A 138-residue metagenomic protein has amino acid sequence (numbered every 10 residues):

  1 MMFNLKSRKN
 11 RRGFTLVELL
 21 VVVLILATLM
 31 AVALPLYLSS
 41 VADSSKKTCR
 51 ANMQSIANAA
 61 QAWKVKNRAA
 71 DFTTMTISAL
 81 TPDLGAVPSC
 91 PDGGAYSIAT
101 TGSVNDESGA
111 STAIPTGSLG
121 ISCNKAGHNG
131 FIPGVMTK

Functional and structural regions predicted by a protein language model:
M1-F14: N-terminal leader/signal peptides at the extreme start of proteins
G13-F14, L19-V21: Secretory/exported precursors with cleavable N-terminal leaders
L20-L36: Alpha-helical hydrophobic helix detector
V23, R50, A57: Conserved catalytic core of two-component sensor histidine kinases
L36-M53: Aliphatic-rich helix starts adjacent to a transmembrane/signal segment
C49, A126-N129: Histidine-centered active-site/metal-ligand motif
N58-Q61, V65-A126, T137-K138: Extracellular/periplasmic head regions of type IV pilus-like filament subunits
I132-M136: Pore domain of cation channels
